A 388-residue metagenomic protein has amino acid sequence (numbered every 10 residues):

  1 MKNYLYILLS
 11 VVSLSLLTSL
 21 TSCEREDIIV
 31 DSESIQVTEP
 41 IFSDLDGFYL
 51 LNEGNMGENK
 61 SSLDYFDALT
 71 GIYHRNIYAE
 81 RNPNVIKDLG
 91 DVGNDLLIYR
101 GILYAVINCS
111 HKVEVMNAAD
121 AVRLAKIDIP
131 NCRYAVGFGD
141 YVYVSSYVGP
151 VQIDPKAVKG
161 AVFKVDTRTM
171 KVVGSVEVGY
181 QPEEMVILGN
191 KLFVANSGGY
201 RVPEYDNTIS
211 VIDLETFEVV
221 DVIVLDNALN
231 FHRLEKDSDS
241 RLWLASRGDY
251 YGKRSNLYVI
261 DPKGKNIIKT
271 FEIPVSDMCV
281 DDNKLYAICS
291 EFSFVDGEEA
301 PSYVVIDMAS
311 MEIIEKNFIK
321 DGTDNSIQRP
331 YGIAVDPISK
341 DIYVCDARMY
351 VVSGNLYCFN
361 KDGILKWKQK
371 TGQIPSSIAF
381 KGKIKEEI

Functional and structural regions predicted by a protein language model:
M1-Y4, L14-F48: Bacterial Sec-dependent N-terminal signal peptides
I28, I72-D88, A119-I127, K171-V176 (+4 more regions): A short beta-strand motif characteristic of beta-propeller blades
I35-T38, D88-D95, P130-G139, Y180-G189 (+4 more regions): Repeated scaffold domains used in trafficking and secretory/extracellular systems, primarily beta-propellers
D44-D46, R100-I102, G139-D140, G189-N190 (+3 more regions): Short coil/turn segments that connect the beta-strands within blades of beta-propeller domains
L50, A105, V144-S145, V194-A195 (+3 more regions): Residue position within the beta-strands of beta-propeller blades
E53, N59-G139: Post-signal peptide N-terminal segment of secreted/secretory-pathway proteins
M56-N59, V106-C109, V151-G160, Y200-N207 (+3 more regions): Short, solvent-exposed loop/turn segments at conserved positions within beta-propeller repeat blades
G174-F292: Acidic, serine/threonine- and glycine-rich low-complexity intrinsically disordered segments that serve as flexible
